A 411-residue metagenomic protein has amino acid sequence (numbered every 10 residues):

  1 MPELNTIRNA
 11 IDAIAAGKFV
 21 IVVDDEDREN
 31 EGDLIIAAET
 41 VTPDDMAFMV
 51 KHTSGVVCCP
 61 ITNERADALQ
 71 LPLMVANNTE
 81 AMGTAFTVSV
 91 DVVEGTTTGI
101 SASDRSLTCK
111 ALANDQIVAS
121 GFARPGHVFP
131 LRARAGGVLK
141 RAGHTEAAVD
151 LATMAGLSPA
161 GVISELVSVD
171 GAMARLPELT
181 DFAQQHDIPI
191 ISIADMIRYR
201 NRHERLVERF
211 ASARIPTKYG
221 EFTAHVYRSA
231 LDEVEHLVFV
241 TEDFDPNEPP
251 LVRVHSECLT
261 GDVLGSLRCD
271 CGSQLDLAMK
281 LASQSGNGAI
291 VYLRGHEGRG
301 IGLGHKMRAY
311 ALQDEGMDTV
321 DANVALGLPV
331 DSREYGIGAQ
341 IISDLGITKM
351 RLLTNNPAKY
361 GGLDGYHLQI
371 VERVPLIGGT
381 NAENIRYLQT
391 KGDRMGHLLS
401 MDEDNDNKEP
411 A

Functional and structural regions predicted by a protein language model:
M1-A411: Catalytic domains of riboflavin
